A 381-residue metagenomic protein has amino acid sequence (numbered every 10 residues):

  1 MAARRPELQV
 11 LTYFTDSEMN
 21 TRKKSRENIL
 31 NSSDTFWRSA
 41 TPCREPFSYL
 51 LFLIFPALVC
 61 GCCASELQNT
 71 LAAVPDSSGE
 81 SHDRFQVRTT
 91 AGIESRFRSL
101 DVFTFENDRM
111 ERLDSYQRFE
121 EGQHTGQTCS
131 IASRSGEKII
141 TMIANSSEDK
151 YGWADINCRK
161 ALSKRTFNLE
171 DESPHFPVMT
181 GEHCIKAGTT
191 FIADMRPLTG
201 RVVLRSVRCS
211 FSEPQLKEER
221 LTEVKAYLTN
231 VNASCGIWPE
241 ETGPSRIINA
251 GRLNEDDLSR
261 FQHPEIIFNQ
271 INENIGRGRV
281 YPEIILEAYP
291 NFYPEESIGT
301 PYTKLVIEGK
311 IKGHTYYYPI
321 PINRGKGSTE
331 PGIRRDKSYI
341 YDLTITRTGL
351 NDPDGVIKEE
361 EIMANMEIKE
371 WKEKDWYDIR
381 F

Functional and structural regions predicted by a protein language model:
M1-R44: N-terminal secretory signal peptides that target proteins for export/translocation
V10, K23, E106, I345-R347: Non-catalytic surface loops within mature trypsin-like serine protease
F14, I29-S39, F47, F85-V87 (+3 more regions): Extended hydrophobic/Leu-rich segments
L50-F55: Sec-dependent N-terminal signal peptides
V59-C62: C-terminal motif of bacterial Sec signal peptides marking the signal peptidase cleavage site
A64-P214: Short, low-hydrophobicity acidic/polar segments
E94-D155, S210-K337, W376-F381: Tryptophan-paired
K160-R205, G325-F381: Extracellular beta-sheet/turn segments enriched in Thr/Pro/Gly and aliphatic residues
